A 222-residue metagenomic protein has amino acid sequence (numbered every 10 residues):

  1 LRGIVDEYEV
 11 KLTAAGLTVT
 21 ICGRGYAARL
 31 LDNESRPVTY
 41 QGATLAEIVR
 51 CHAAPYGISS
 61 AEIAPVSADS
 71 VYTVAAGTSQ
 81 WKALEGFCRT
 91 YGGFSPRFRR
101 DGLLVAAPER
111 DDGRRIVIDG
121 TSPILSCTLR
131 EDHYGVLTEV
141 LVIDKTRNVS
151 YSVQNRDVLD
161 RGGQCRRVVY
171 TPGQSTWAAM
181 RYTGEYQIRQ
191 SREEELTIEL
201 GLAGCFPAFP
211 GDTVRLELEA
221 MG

Functional and structural regions predicted by a protein language model:
L1-S60: Surface-exposed cap/loop segments at beta↔alpha junctions
E7-E9, T13-L30, E62-G135: Short beta-strand-centered interaction patches in the first periplasmic/extracellular domains of large envelope
S35, D69, E195-T197: Short, solvent-exposed beta-strand edge segments and adjacent coil->beta transition regions
Y40-T44, A75-S79, F206: Extracytoplasmic/periplasmic, Sec-exported soluble proteins
A43-E47, S79-A83, S175-A178: Alpha-helix capping and helix-coil boundary motifs
R50-A54, W81, E85, E185: Short alpha-helical interface patches
A53-I58, R89-G93, L216: Sec-exported extracytoplasmic/periplasmic mature domains
E85, R89, R97-G222: Acidic, small/polar-enriched beta strand-loop surface segments
